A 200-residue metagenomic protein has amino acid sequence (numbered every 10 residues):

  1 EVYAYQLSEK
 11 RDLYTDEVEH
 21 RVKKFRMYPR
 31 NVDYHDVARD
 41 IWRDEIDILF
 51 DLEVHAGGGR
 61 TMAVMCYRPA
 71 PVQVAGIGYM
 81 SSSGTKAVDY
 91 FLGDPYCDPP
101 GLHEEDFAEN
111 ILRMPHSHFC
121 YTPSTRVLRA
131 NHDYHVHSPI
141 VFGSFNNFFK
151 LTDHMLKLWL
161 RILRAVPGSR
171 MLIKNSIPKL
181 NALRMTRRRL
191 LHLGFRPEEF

Functional and structural regions predicted by a protein language model:
E1-V2, H116-F200: Conserved catalytic-core segment of nucleotide-activated headgroup transferases in glycan assembly
E1-V88, Y96-L102, L158, M171-F200: Conserved nucleotide-cofactor-binding alpha/beta core module
V72, D89, N110, S138-I140: A generic secondary-structure signal marking the coil-to-beta-strand transition
Y90-G101, D106-P123: Donor nucleotide-sugar binding/catalytic pocket of nucleotide-sugar-dependent glycosyltransferases
